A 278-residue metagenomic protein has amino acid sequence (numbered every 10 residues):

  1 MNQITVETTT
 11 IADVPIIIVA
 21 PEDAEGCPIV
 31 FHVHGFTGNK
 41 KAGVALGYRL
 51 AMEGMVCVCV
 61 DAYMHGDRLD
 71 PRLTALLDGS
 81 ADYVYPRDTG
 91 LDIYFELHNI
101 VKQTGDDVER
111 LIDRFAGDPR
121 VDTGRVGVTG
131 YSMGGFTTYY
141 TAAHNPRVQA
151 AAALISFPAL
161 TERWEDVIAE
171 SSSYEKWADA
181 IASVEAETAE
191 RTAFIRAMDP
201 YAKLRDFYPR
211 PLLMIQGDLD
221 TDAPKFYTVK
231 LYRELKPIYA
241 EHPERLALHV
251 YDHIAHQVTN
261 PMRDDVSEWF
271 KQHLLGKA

Functional and structural regions predicted by a protein language model:
M1-E25: N-terminal cap/lid segment of alpha/beta-hydrolase-fold proteins
G26-G35: Short beta-strand element of the alpha/beta-hydrolase
T37-Y48, A62, P71, F226: The serine-hydrolase catalytic nucleophile loop
L50-R87: Conserved alpha/beta-hydrolase
R68, V229-R233, P237-A278: C-terminal catalytic histidine-bearing segment of alpha/beta-hydrolase fold enzymes
G79-P119: Alpha/beta-hydrolase active-site loop
D106-S171: Primarily recognizes the serine-hydrolase "nucleophile elbow" in alpha/beta-hydrolase and SGNH/GDSL folds
E162-Y227, Y232-R233: The feature captures the conserved acid-bearing segment of alpha/beta-hydrolase catalytic domains
